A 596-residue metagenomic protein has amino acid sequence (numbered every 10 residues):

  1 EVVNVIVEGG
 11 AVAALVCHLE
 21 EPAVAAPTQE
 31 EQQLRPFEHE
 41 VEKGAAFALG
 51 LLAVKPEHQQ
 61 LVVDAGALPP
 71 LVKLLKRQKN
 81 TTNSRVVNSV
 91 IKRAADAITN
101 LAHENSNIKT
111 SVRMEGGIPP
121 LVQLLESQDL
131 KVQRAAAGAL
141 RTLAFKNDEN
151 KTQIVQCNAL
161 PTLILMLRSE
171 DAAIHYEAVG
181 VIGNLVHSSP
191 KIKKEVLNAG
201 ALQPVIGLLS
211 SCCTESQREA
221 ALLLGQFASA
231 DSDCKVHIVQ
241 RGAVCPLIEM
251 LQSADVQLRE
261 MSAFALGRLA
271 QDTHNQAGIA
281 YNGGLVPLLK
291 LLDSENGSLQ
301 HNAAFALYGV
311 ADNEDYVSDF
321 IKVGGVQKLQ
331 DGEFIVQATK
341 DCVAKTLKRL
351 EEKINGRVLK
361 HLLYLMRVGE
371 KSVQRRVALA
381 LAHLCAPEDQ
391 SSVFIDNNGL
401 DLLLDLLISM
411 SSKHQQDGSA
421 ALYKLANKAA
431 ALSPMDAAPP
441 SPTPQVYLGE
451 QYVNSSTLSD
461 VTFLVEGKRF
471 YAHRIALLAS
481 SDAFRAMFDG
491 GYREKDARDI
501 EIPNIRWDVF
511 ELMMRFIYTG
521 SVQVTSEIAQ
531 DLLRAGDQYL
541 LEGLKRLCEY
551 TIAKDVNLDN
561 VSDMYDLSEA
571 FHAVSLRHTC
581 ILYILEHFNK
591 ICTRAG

Functional and structural regions predicted by a protein language model:
E1, A14-C17, F37, E42-P56 (+19 more regions): Alpha-helical solenoid repeat architecture
V2-G9, A13, A26, Q33-P36 (+23 more regions): Short, hydrophobic/charged alpha-helical patches characteristic of ARM/HEAT alpha-solenoid repeats and analogous
V5, A14, G44, L61 (+28 more regions): Alpha-solenoid helical repeat scaffolds
G9, H18, P22, L52-P56 (+31 more regions): Residue-level signature of the C-terminal ends
A13-R35, P69-S84, P119-E126, L130 (+13 more regions): HEAT/HEAT-like alpha-solenoid repeats
A420-Y423, N427-I475, R515-I528: N-terminal BTB/POZ boundary and linker segment
L422, A438-T443, I528-Q530, L544-G596: Alpha-helical protein-protein interaction/assembly modules
L464-Y471, A476-L558: Canonical BTB/POZ domain core
